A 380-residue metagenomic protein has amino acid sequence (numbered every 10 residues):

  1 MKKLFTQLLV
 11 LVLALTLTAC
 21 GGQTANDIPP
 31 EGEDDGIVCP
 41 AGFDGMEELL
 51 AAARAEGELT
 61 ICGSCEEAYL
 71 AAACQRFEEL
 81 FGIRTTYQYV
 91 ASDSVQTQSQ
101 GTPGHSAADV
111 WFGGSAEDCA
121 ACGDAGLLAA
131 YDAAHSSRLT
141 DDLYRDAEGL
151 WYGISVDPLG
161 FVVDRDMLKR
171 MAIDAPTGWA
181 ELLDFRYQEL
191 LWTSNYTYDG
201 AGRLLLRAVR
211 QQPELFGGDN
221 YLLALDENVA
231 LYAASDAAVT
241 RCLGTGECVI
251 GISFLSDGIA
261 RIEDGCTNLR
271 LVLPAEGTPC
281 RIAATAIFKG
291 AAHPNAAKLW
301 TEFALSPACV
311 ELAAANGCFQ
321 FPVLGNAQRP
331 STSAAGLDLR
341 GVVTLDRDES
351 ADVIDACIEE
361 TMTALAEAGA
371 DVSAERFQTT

Functional and structural regions predicted by a protein language model:
T16-A19: C-terminal motif of bacterial Sec signal peptides marking the signal peptidase cleavage site
G21-T24: Bacterial signal peptide processing site
G45-R54, G63-R84, F161, R261: Short, polar/charged alpha-helical segment
T60-C74, T86-E247: Extracytoplasmic ligand-binding site segments that recognize negatively charged/polar headgroups
E117-A121, V249-N268: A ligand-binding cleft/hinge motif common to bilobed small-molecule-binding domains
D157, Y221-D226, Y232-A233, G265-K289: Periplasmic-binding protein-like
T278-P279, A283-D346, E375-Q378: Mature extracytoplasmic/periplasmic domains
G341-T380: Conserved C-terminal helix/tail region of periplasmic/extracytoplasmic solute-binding proteins
